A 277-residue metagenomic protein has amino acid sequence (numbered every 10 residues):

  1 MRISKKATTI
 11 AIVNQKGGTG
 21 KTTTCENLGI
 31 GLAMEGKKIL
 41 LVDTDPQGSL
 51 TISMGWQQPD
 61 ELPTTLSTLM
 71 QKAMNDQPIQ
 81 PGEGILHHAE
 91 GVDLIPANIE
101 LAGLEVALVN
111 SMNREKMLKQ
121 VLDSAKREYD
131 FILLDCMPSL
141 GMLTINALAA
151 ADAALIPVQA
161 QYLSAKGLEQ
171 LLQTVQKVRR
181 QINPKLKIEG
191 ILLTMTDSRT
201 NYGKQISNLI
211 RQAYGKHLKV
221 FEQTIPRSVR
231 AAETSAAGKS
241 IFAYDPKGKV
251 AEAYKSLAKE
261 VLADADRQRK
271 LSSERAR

Functional and structural regions predicted by a protein language model:
M1-R277: P-loop NTP-binding core
